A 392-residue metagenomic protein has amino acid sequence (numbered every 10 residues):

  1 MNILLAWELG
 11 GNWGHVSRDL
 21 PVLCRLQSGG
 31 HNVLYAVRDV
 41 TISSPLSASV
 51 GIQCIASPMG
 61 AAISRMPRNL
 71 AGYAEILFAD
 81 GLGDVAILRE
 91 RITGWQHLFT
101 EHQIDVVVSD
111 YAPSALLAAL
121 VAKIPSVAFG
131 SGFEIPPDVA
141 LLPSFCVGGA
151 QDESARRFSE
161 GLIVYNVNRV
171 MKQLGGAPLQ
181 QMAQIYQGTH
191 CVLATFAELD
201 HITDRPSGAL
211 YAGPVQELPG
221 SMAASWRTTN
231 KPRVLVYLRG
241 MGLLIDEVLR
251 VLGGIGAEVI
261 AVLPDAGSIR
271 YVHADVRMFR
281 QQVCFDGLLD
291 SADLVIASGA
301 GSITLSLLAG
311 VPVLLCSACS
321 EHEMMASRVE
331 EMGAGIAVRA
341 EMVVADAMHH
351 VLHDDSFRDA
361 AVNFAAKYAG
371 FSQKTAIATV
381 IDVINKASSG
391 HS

Functional and structural regions predicted by a protein language model:
W7-L20, M241-G242: A short, glycine/small-residue-rich beta-strand->loop->alpha-helix junction that serves as a flexible
L23, D200-D293: Donor-nucleotide binding loops and adjacent catalytic segments primarily of GT-B fold Leloir glycosyltransferases
S28-G29, V33-D84: Conserved nucleotide-sugar phosphate-binding/catalytic loop shared by glycosyltransferases and other
N69-V108, A112-S114, A155-Q181: Conserved nucleotide-sugar donor-binding subdomain of glycosyltransferases
R89-S154: Conserved nucleotide-sugar donor-interacting segment of glycosyltransferase catalytic cores, predominantly GT-B
V106-D110, P136, Q281-A326: A donor-sugar binding/catalytic signature common to diverse glycosyltransferases and related nucleotide-sugar
P125-G208: Active-site-proximal region of nucleotide-activated glycan assembly enzymes, centered on histidine/acidic-rich loops
A183-I185, A345-S392: C-terminal amphipathic helix plus adjacent low-complexity, charged tail appended to glycosyltransferase catalytic
